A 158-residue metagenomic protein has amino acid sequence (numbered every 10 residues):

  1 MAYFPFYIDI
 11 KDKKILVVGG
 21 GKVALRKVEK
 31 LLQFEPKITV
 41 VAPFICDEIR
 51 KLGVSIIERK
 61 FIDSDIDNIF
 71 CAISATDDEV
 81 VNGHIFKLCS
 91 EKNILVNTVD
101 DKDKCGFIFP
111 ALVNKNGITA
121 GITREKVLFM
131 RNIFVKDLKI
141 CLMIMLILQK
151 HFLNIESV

Functional and structural regions predicted by a protein language model:
M1-F44, I49-K51: Hydrophobic, well-ordered beta-alpha structural blocks that scaffold small-molecule cofactor pockets
D12, D67-I69: Alpha-helix C-terminal capping/helix-to-coil transition sites in glycosyltransferase folds
I38, I56, L95-V96: Hydrophobic beta-strand scaffold residues
T39, I69-D78, G117-K126: Short beta-strand and adjoining strand-loop segment in the mid-core of the Rossmann-like NAD(P)-dependent dehydrogenase
A42, I57-K60, D100: Short loop/edge segments at beta-strand edges and connector loops that shape dinucleotide/nucleotide cofactor-binding
R50-D67: Glycine-rich, highly charged phosphate/nucleotide-binding loops
C71-A75, N82-F107: ADP-ribose/adenylate-binding Rossmann-like module
R124-V158: An accessory alpha-helical subdomain
